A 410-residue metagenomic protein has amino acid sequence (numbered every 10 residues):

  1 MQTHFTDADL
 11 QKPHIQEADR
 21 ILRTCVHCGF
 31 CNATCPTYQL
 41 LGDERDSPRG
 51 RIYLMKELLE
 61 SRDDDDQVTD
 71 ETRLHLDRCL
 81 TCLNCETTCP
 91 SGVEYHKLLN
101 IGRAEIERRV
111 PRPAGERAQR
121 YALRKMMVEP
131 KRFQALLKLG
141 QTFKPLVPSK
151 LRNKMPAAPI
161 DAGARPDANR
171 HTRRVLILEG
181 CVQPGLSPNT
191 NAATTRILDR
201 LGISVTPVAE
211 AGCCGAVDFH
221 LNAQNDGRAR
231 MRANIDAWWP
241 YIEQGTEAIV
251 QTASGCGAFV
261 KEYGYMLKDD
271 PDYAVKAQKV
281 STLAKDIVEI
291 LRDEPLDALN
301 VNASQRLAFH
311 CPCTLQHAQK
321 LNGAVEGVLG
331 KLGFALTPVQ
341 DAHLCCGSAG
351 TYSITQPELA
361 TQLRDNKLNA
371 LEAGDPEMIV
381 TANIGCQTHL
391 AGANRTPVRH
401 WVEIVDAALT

Functional and structural regions predicted by a protein language model:
M1-L10, Y38-E71, G92-Y121, R399-V405: Non-heme iron-sulfur electron-transfer modules
L10-L22, V26-G29, P36, L40: N-terminal glycine-rich, Lys/His-bearing helix-loop that initiates the first secondary-structure elements of many
H14-I15, Y95-T410: Iron-sulfur cluster-binding electron-transfer modules in prokaryotic oxidoreductases
D19-C28, N32, R73-E86, A211 (+2 more regions): Residues immediately within or flanking Cys/His clusters that coordinate Zn2+ in small zinc-binding modules
T24, R51, H75-R78, L283 (+1 more regions): Residue-level recognition of specific faces of alpha-helices
F30-L54, R73, R78, C82-E105 (+3 more regions): Iron-sulfur cluster-binding cysteine motifs and their immediate structural context in ferredoxin-like electron-transfer
K56-L74, A162-G163, D167-V175: Active-site-flanking structural segment that lines cofactor/substrate pockets
L59-E60, N84, T88, N222: Short His/Asp/Glu-rich catalytic/ion-coordination signatures at enzyme active sites or charged loops
